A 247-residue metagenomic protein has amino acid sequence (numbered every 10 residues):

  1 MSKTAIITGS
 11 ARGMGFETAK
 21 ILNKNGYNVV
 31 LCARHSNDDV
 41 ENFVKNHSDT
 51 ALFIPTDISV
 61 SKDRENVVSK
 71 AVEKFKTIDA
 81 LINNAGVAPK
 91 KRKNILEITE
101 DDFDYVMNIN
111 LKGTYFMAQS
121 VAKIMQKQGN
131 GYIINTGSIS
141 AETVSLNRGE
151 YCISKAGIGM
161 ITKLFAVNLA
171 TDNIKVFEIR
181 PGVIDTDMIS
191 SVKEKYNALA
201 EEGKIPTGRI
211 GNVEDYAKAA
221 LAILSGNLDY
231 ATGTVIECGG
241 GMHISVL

Functional and structural regions predicted by a protein language model:
A11-G13: Conserved glycine-rich cofactor-binding loop
N25-E41: Conserved glycine-rich Rossmann-like NAD(P)H-binding loop of the short-chain dehydrogenase/reductase
R92, L221, T232-L247: Short C-terminal tail/terminal secondary-structure segment of NAD(P)H-dependent dehydrogenase/reductase domains
R92-I95, T99-D104, E201: Substrate-binding pocket helix/loop in short-chain dehydrogenase/reductase
A118, S154-G157, T162: Active-site helix of classical SDR
K123, V167-T171, D229: Alpha-helical segment proximal to the catalytic Tyr-Lys
S138: Residue(s) in the substrate-gating loop at a strand-loop-helix junction that position the organic substrate next
